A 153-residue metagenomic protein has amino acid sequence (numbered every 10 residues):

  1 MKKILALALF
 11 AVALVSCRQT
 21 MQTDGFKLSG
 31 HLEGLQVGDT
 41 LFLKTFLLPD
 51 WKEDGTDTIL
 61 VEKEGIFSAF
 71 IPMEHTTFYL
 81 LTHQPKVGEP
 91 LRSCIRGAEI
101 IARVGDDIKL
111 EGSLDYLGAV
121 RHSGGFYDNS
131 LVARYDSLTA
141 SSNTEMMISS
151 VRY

Functional and structural regions predicted by a protein language model:
I4-A13: Sec-dependent N-terminal signal peptides
C17-Y153: A non-transmembrane, solvent-exposed segment enriched in polar/low-complexity residues
